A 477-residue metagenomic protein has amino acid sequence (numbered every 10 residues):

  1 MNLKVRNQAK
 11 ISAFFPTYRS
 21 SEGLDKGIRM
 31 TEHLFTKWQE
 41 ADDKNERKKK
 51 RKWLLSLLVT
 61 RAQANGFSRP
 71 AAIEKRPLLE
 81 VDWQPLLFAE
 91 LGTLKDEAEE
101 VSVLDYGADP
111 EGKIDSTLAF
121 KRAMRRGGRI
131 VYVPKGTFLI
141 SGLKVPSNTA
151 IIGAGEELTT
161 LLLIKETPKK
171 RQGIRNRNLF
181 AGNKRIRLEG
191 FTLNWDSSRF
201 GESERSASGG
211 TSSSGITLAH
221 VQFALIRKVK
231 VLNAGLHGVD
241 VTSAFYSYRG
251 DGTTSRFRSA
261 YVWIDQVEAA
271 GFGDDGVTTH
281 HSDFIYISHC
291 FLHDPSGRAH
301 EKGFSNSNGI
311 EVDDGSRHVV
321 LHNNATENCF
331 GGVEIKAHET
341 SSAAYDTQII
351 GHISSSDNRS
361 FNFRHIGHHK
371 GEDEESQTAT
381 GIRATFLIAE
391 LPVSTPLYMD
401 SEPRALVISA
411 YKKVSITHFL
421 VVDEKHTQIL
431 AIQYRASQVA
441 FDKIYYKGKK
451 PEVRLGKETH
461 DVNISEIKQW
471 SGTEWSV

Functional and structural regions predicted by a protein language model:
M1-Y132, L139-I140, P146-A150, E156-G215 (+4 more regions): Extracellular "leader-to-stem" segments immediately downstream of a signal peptide or signal-anchor in secreted/lumenal
S116-F120, E402-P403, Q428: Leucine-rich repeat
G136, N148-A150, E156, A244 (+4 more regions): An acidic- and aromatic-residue-enriched active-site/binding cleft used to recognize and process polar
I140-L143, E156, T160-I164, S197-S203 (+11 more regions): Short glycine/acidic-rich loop motifs that flank beta-strands on beta-rich extracellular proteins
A154-E157, K184-W195, Q222-G235, V241 (+9 more regions): Right-handed parallel beta-helix
Y246, G297, H368-G371: Sequence/structural signature of outer-membrane beta-barrel proteins
D251-T254, H338, E372-D373: Outer-membrane beta-barrel domain signature
S409, I432-Y434: Long alpha-helical repeat scaffolds
